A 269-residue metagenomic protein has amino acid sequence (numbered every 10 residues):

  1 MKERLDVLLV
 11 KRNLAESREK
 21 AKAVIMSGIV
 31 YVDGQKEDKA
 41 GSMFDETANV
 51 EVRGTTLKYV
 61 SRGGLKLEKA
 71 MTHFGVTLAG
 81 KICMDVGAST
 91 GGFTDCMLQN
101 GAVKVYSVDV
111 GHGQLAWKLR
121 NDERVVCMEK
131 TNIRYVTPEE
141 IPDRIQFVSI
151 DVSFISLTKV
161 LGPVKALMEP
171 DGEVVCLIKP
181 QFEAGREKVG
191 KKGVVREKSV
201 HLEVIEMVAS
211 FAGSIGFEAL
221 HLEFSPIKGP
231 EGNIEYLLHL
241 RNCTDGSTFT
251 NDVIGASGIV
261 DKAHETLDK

Functional and structural regions predicted by a protein language model:
M1-A48, I82-C83: A basic, amphipathic helix-loop patch mediating RNA/tRNA/ribosome contacts
L14, T72-A79, E139-P142: Glycine-rich helix-loop-beta junction characteristic of Rossmann-like nucleotide cofactor-binding loops
A79-S89: Conserved class I S-adenosyl-L-methionine
T90-G101: Conserved SAM-binding loop of SAM-dependent methyltransferases across substrates and taxa, primarily the Class I
Y106-K159: S-adenosyl-L-methionine
T158-V175: A short glycine-rich, Lys/Arg-flanked "PGG" loop and its adjoining helix->strand segment in the class I
P180-R196: Short, glycine-/aromatic-enriched active-site segment of Class I SAM-dependent methyltransferases
I234-K269: Flexible, glycine-/basic-rich loop-and-beta segments that form/coincide with the SAM-dependent methyltransferase
